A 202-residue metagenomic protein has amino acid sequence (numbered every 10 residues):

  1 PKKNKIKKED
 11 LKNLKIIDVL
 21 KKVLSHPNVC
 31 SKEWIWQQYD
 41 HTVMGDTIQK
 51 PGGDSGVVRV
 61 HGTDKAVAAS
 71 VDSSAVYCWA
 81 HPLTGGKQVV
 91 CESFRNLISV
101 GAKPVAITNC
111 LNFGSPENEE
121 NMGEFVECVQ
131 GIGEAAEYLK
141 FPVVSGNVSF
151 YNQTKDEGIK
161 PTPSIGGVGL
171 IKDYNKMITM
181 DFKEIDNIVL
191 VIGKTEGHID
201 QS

Functional and structural regions predicted by a protein language model:
P1-S202: Glycine/proline-enriched, intrinsically flexible loops and inter-domain linkers
